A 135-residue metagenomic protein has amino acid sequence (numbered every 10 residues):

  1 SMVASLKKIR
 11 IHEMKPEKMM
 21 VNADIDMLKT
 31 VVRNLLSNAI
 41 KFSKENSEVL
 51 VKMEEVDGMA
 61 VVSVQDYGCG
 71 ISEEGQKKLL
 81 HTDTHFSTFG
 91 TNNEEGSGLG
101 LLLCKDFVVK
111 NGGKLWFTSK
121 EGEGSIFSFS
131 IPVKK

Functional and structural regions predicted by a protein language model:
S5, R10-M19: Conserved catalytic submotifs in the C-terminal HATPase_c
A39-I40: Short helix-loop "hinge" at the ATP-lid/N-box region of the Bergerat-fold HATPase_c
N46-G58: Short beta-strand/loop element within the Bergerat-fold HATPase_c
G70-H81: Short helix N-cap motif at coil->helix boundaries in the Bergerat
D83-E95: Glycine-rich ATP-lid/hinge loop adjacent to the conserved G-boxes
E95, G100, C104: Short alpha-helical Gxxx[C/S/T] motif in the catalytic ATP-binding
